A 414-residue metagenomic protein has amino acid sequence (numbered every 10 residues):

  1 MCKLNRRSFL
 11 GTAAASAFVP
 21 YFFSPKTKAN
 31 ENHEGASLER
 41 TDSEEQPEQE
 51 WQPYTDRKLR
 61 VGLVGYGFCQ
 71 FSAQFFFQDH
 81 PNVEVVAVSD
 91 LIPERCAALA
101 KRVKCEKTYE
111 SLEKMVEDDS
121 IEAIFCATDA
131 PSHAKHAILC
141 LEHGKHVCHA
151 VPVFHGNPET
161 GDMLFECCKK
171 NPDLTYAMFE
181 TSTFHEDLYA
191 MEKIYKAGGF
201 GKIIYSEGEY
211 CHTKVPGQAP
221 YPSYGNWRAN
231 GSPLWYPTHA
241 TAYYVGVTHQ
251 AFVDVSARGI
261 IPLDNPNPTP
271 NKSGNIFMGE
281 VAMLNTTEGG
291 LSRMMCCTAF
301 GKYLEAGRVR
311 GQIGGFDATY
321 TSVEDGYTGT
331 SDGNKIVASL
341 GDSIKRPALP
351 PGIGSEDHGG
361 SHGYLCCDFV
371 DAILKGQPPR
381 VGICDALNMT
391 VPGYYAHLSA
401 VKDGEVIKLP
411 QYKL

Functional and structural regions predicted by a protein language model:
M1-A17: N-terminal secretory signal peptides and thylakoid transit peptides that target proteins across membranes
S16-V103: N-terminal Rossmann-like dinucleotide-binding module
Y21, L174, G201-Y205, L398-L414: C-terminal capping/lid region of NAD(P)-dependent oxidoreductase domains
A29, E39-T55, W235-D332, G363-P379 (+2 more regions): Contiguous beta-strand/loop segments that form the cofactor/metal-binding neighborhood of enzyme cores
E84, F179, A372-M389: Glycine- and charged-residue-rich phosphate/anionic-cofactor binding loop of Rossmann-like
E106-S111: Conserved SAM-binding strand-loop segment of SAM-dependent methyltransferases
A123, D129-A130, A134-T183, G198: Beta-strand-loop-alpha-helix segment that lines the small-molecule cofactor/substrate pocket of alpha/beta enzymes
K170-A177, S182-G274: Predominantly a Rossmann-like dinucleotide-binding segment in NAD(P)-dependent oxidoreductases
